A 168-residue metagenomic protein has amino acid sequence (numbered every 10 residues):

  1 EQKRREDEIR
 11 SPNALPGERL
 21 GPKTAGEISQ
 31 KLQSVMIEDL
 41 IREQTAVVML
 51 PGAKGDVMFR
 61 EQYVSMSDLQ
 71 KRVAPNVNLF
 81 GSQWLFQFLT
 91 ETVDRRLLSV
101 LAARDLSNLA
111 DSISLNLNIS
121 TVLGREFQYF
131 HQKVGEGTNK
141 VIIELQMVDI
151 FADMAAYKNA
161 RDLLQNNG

Functional and structural regions predicted by a protein language model:
R4-E6: Flexible, Lys/Arg-rich cytosolic regulatory linkers and terminal tails that connect or flank
E8-E136: Bacterial c-di-GMP phosphodiesterase EAL domain
K133-G168: The catalytic core of metal-dependent phosphodiesterases that act on cyclic dinucleotides
